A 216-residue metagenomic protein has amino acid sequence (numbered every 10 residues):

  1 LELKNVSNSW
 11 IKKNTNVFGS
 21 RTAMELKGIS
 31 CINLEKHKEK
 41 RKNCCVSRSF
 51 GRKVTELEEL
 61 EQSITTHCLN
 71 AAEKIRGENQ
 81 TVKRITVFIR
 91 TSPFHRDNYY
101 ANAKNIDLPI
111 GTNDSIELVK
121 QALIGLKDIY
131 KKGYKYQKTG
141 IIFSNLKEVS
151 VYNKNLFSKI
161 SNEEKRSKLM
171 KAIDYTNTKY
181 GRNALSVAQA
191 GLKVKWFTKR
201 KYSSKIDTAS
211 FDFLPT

Functional and structural regions predicted by a protein language model:
L1-G133: DNA-contacting surface of Y-family translesion DNA polymerases
D107-T216: Acidic, metal-coordinating catalytic segment for phosphate/diphosphate chemistry, firing primarily on the Nudix
